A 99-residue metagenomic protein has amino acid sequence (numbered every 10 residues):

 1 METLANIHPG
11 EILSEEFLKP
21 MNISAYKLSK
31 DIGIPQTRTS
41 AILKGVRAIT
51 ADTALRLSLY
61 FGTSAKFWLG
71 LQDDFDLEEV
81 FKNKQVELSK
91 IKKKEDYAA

Functional and structural regions predicted by a protein language model:
M1-I23, G70: A short, Lys/Arg-rich alpha-helix, primarily the initiator
L18, S29, S58: The alpha-helix within a helix-turn-helix
N22-A41: Short alpha-helical DNA-recognition segment
G33, K44, D73: Residue-level detection of the helix-turn-helix DNA-binding "recognition helix"
V46-L59: Short, basic-rich loop-to-helix N-cap that marks the start of a DNA-contacting helix
L69-A99: Short, charged recognition helix plus adjacent turn of helix-turn-helix-like nucleic-acid-binding domains
